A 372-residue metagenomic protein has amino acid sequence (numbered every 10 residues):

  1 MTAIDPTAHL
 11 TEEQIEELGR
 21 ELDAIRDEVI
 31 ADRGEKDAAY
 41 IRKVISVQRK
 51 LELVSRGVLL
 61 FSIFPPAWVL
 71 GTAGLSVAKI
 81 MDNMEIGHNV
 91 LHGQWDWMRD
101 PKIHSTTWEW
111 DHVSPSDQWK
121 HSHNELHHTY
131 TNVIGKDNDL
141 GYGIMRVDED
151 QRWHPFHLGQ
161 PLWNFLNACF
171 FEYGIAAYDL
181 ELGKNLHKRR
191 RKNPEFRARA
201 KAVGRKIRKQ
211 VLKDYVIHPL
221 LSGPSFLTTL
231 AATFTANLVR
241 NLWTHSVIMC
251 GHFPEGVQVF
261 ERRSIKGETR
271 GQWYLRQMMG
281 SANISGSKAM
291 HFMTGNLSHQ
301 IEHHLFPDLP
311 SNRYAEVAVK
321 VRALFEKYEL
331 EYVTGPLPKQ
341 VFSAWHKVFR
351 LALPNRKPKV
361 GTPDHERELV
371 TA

Functional and structural regions predicted by a protein language model:
M1-H9, V360-A372: Short, intrinsically disordered terminal tails adjacent to the first/last structured region
M1-V54: Low-complexity, highly charged intrinsically disordered N-terminal segments that act as targeting/localization
I15, L22-A39, E255-I284, F306 (+1 more regions): Polar-ligand-bearing catalytic/cofactor-coordination segments of membrane-embedded or membrane-tethered inner-membrane
A39-N83, L158-Y173, A198-S246: Alpha-helical bilayer-embedded segments of polytopic membrane proteins, i.e., transmembrane/intramembrane helices
V77-A198, I265-N355: Membrane-embedded catalytic scaffold of the fatty acid hydroxylase/desaturase
Y215, T233-N237, S246-G251, E261 (+4 more regions): Active-site proximal loops enriched in glycine and acidic residues that flank catalytic Cys/His/Asp and coordinate
P219-L220, A231-T269, F349-A352, P363-L369: Extended hydrophobic/aromatic segments used for targeting, binding, or gating
P224, L238, L242-S246, C250 (+6 more regions): Alpha-helix capping/termination and helix-coil
